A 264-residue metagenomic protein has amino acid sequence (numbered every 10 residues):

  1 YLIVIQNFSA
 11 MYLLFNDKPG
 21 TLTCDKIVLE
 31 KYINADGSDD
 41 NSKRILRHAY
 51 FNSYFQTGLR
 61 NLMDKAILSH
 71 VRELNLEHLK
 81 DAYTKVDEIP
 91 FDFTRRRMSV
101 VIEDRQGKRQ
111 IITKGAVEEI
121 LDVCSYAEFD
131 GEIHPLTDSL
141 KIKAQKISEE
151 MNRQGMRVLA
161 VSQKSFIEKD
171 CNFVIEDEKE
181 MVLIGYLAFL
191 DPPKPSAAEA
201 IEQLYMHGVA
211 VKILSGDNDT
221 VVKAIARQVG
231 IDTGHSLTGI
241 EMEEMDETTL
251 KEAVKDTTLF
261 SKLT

Functional and structural regions predicted by a protein language model:
Y1-T264: Conserved cytosolic headpiece of P-type ATPases
